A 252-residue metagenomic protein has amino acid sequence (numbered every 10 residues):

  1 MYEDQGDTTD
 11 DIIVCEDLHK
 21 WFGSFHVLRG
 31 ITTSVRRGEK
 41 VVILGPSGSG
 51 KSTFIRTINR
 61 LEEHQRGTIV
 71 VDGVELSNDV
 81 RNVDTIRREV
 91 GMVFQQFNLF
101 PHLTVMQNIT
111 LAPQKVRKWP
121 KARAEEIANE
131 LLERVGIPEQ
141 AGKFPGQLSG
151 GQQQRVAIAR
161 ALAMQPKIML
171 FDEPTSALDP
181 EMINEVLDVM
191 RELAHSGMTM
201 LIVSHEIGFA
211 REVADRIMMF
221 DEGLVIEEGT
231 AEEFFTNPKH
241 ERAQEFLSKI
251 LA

Functional and structural regions predicted by a protein language model:
M1-D7, A243: Pre-NBD coupling/linker segments of ABC/ABC-like ATPases
D10-A231: ABC family nucleotide-binding domain
E228, E232-A252: C-terminal boundary and immediately downstream tail of ABC-type ATPase nucleotide-binding domains
